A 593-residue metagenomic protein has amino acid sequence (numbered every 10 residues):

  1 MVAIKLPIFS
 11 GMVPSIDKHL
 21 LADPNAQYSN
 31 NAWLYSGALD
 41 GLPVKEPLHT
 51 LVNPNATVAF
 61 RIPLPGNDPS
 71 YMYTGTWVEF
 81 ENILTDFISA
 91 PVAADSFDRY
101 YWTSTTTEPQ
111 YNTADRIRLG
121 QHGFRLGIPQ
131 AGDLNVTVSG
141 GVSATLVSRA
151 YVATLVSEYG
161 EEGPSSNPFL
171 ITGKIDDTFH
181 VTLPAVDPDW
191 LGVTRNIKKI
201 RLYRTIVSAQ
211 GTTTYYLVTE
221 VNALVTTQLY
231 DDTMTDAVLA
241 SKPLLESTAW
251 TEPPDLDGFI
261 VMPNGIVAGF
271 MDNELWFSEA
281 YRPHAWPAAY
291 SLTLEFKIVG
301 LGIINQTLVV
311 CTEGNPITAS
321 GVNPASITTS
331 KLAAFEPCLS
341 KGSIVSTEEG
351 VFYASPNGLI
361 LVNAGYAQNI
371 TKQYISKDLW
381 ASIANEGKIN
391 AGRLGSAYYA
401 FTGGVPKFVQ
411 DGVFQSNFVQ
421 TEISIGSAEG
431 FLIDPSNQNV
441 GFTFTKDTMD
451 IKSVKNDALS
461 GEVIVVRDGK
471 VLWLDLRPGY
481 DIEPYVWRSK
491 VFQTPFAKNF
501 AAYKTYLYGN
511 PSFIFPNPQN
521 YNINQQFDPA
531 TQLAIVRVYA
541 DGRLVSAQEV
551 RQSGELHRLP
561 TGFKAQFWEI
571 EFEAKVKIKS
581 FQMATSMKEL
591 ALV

Functional and structural regions predicted by a protein language model:
V2-N30, Y35-D40, K45, P54 (+6 more regions): Disordered, low-complexity "stalk" and linker segments at domain junctions of extracellular and cell-surface proteins
V2-S104, S148, E158-G160, G173-T178 (+4 more regions): Beta-sheet repeat architectures centered on beta-propellers
F97, T105-T106, N264, D272-N273 (+5 more regions): Surface-exposed loop/turn positions within WD40 beta-propeller blades
E162, G211-T213, L239-S241, P283-W286 (+3 more regions): Beta-strand initiation motifs
N222-A223, Y290-L294, K331-E336, A381-S382 (+1 more regions): Surface loop/turn motifs at the tips and blade-to-blade linkers of beta-strand repeat domains
W276, I317-T318, I360, L472: WD40 beta-propeller blade core
G302-I304, I344-E348: Loop/turn segments within WD40 beta-propeller blades
L308-A333: Surface-exposed extracellular loop regions of Gram-negative outer-membrane beta-barrel proteins
